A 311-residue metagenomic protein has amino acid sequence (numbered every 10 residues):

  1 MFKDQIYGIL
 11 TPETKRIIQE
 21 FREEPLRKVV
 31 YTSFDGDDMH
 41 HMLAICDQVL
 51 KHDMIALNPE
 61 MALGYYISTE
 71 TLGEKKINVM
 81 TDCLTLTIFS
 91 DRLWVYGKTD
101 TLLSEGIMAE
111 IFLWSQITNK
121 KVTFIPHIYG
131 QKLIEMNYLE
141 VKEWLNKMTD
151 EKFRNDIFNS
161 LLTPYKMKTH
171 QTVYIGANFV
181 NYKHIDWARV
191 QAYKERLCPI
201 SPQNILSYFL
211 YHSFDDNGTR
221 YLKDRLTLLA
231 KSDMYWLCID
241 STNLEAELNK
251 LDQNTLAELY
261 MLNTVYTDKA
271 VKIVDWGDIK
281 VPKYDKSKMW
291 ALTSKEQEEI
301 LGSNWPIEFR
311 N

Functional and structural regions predicted by a protein language model:
M1-N311: Conserved catalytic or regulatory cores that recognize and/or transform ribose-phosphate-containing ligands
